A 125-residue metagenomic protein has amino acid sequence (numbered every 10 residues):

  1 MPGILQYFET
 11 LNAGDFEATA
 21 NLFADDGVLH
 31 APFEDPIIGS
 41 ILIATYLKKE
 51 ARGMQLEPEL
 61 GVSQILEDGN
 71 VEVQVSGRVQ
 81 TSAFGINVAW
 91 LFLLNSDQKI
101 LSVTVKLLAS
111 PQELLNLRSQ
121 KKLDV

Functional and structural regions predicted by a protein language model:
I4, F23, L47, V75-G77: Hydrophobic alpha-helical core bundles mediating ligand binding, dimerization, or RNAP-core interactions
D15-D26: Short, well-ordered alpha-helical segments enriched in acidic and aromatic residues
D25-I65: A solvent-exposed, acidic/Ser-Thr-rich amphipathic alpha-helical stretch
A51-V125: A beta-strand edge to alpha-helix "cap/lid" segment located at domain peripheries
